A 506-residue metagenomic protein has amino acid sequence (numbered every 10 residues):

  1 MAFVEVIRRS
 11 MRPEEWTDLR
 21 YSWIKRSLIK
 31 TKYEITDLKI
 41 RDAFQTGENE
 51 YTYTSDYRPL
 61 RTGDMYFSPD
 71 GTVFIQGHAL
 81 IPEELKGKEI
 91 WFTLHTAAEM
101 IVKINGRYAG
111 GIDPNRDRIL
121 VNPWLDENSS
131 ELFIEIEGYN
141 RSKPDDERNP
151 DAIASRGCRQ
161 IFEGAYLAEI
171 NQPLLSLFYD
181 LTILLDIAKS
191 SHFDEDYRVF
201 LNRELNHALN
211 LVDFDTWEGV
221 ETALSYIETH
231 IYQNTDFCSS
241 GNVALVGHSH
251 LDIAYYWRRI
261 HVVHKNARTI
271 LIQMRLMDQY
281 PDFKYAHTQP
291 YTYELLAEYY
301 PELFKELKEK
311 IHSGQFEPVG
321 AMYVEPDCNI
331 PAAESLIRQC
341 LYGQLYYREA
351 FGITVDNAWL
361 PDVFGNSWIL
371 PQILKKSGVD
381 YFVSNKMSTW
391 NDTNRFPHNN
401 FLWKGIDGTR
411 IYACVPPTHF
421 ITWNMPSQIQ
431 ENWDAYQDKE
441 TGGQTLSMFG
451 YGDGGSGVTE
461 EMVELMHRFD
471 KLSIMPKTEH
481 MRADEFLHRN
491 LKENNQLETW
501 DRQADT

Functional and structural regions predicted by a protein language model:
A2-T52, T62-G63, A97-E99, N105 (+1 more regions): Catalytic-domain carbohydrate-binding cleft regions of carbohydrate-active enzymes
D56-L60: Short beta-strand and strand-turn-strand segments in soluble, beta-rich domains
G63-E83: Short beta-strands within extracellular/lumenal beta-sheet-rich domains
S68-D70, L85, L125-S129: Surface-exposed coil/turn segments at beta-strand junctions on protein surfaces, enriched
H78, D117-L125: Exposed aromatic-hydrophobic patches
A79, K86-A97: A short beta-strand element within beta-rich, extracytoplasmic domains of secreted/secretory-pathway proteins
L85-G87, I353-T354: Short helix-loop-beta connector
R107-I112: Surface-exposed loop/edge segments in extracytoplasmic proteins
